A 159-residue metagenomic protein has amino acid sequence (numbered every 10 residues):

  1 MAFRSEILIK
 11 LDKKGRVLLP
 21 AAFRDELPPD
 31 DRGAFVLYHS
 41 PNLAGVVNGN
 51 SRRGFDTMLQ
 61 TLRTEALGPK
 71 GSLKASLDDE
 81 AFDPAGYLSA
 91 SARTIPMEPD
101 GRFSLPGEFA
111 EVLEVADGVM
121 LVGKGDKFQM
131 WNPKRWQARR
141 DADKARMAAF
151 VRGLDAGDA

Functional and structural regions predicted by a protein language model:
M1-E6, K13, F23-D100, E108-A159: Flexible "stalk/tail and boundary" regions
